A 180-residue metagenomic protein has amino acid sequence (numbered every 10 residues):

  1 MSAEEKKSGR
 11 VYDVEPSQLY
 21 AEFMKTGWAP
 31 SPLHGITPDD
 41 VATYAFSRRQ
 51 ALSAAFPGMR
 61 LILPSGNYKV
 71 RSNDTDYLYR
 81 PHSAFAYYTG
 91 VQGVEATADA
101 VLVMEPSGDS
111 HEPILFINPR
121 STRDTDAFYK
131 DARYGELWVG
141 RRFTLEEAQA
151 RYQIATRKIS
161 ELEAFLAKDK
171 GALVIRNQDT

Functional and structural regions predicted by a protein language model:
M1-T180: A composition/biophysics-driven feature that prefers long, compositionally simple stretches
